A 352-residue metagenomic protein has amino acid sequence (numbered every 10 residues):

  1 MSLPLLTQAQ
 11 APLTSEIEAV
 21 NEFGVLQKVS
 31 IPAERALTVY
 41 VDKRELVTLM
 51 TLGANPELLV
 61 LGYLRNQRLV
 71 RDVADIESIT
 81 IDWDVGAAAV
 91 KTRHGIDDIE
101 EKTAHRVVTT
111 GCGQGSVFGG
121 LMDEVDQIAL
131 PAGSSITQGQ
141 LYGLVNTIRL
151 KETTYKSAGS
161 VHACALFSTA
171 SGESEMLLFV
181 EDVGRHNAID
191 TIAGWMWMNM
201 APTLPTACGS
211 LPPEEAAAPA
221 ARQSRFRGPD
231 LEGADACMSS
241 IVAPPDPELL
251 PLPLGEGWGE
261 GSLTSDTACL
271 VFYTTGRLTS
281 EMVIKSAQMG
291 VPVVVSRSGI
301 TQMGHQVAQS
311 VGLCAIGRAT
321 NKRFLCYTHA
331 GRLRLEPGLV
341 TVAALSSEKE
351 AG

Functional and structural regions predicted by a protein language model:
M1-S15, R332-G352: N-terminal charge/polar-biased segments
S2-V183: Intrinsically disordered, low-complexity regions enriched in acidic/Ser/Thr/Pro/Gln residues
N66, G115, T147-T154, I192-W195 (+4 more regions): Change "in soluble alpha/beta enzymes" to "in soluble alpha/beta proteins
R149-K151, A165-L204, E336-A344, K349: N-terminal-biased segments
H186-L204, S265-C326, L335-G338: Feature captures the catalytic cores and cofactor-binding loops of soluble hydro-lyases/lyases that act on carboxylate
C208-G209, E214-A217, Q223, R227-A234 (+1 more regions): Glycine-biased, low-complexity coil/linker segments
S210, S224, S239-S240, S262-S265: Serine residues within intrinsically disordered or low-complexity segments
R222, G228, S240, P244-P247 (+1 more regions): Short, often N-terminal, low-complexity regions that either remain intrinsically disordered or form a short helix
